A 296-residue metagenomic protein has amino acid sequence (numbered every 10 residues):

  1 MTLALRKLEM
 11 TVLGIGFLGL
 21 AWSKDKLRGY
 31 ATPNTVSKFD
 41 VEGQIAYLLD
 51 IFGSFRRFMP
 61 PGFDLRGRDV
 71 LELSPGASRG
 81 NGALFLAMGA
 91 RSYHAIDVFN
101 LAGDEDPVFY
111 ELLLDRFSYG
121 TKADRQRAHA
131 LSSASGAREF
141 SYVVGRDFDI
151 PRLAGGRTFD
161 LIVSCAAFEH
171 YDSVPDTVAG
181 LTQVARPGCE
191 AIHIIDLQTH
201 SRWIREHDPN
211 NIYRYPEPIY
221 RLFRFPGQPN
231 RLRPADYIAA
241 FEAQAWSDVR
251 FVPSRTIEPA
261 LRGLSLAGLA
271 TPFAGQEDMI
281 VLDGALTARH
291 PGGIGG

Functional and structural regions predicted by a protein language model:
L3-R6, Y142, A239-E242, D248-G296: A C-terminal cap/extension of S-adenosyl-L-methionine-dependent methyltransferases that defines the acceptor-substrate
L65-A77, H94: Conserved class I S-adenosyl-L-methionine
G80-I150: Class I SAM-dependent methyltransferase SAM/SAH-binding core
F148-I162: A short acidic, Gly/Pro-enriched loop at the edge of an enzyme's catalytic core that lines a small-molecule cofactor
F159-S173: A short SAM/SAH-binding and catalytic strip from SAM-dependent methyltransferases
P175-E190: A short glycine-rich, Lys/Arg-flanked "PGG" loop and its adjoining helix->strand segment in the class I
E190-P216: Conserved class I S-adenosyl-L-methionine
P218-A235: Acceptor-substrate binding/catalytic loop of class I
